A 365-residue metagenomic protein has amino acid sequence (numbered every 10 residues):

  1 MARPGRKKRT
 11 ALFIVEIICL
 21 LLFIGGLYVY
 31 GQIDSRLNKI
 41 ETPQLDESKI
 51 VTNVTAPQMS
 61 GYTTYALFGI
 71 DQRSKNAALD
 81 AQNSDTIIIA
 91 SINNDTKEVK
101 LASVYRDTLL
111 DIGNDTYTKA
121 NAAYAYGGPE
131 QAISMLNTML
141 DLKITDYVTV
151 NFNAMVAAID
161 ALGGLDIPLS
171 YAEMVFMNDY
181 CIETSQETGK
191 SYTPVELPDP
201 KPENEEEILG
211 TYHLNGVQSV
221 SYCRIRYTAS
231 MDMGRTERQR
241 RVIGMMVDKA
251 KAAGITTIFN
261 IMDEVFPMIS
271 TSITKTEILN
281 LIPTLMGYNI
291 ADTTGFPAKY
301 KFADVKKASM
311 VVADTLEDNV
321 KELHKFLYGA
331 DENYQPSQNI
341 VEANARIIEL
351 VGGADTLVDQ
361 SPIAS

Functional and structural regions predicted by a protein language model:
A2-K97, N280: Entry/capping segment at the start of metal-dependent catalytic domains with acidic active-site entry clusters
V51-T55, Y62, I112, T256-F259 (+1 more regions): C-terminal solvent-exposed extensions
P57-M59, D160-T257: Flexible, polar/acidic helix-loop-strand segments at domain edges
Q58-T64, I70, L79-N83, G113 (+7 more regions): Solvent-exposed, acidic/flexible segments
S60-T63, Q82-I87, T96-V104, D115 (+7 more regions): Extracytoplasmic
F68, S74, D107, M135-T145 (+8 more regions): Structured segments of extracytoplasmic/periplasmic soluble domains in secreted or envelope-associated proteins
S74-A78, T118-Y126, D141-D146, L209 (+4 more regions): Second-shell loop/turn segments in exported
S84-T86, Y117, P129-N137, F152-V156 (+8 more regions): Extracytoplasmic/secreted envelope proteins and their assembly/folding machinery, especially bacterial periplasmic
